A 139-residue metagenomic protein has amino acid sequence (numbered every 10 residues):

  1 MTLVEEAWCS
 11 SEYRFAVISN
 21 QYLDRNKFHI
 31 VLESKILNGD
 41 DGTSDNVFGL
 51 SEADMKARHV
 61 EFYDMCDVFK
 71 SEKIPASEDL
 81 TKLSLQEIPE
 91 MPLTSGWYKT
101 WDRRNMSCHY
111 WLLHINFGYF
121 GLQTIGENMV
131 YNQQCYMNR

Functional and structural regions predicted by a protein language model:
M1-R139: Eukaryotic helix-grip
